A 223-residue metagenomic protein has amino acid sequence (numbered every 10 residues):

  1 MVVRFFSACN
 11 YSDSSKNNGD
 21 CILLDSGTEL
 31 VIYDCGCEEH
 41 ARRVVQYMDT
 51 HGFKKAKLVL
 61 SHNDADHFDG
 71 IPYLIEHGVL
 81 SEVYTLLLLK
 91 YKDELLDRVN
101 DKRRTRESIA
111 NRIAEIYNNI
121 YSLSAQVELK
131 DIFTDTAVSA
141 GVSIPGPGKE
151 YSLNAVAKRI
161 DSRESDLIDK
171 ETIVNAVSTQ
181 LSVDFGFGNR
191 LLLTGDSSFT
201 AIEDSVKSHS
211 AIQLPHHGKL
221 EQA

Functional and structural regions predicted by a protein language model:
M1-F53, S122-S208, K219: Core dinuclear metal-dependent hydrolase active-site scaffold
E29, E38-K90, V206-K219: Active-site metal-binding motif and surrounding structural segment of the metallo-beta-lactamase
R42, Y91-K102, E203, E221-A223: Short, charged, surface-exposed secondary-structure boundary motifs
A65-Y121: Active-site HxH/HxHxD metal-binding segment of metal-dependent hydrolases
